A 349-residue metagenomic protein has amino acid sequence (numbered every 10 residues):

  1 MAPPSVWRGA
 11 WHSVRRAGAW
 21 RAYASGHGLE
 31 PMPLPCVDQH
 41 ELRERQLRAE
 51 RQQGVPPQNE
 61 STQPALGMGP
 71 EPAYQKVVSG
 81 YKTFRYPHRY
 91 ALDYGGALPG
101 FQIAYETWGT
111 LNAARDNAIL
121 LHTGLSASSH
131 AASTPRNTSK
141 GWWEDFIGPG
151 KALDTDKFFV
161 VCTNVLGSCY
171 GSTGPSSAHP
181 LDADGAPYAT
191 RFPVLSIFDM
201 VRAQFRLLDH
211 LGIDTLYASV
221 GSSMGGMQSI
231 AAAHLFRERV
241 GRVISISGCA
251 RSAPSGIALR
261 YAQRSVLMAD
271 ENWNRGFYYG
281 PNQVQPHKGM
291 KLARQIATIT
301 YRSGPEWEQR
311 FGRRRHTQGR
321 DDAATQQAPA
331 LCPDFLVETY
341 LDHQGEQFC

Functional and structural regions predicted by a protein language model:
M1-R15: N-terminal chloroplast transit peptides
A2, W20-L121, P135: Catalytic-loop region of hydrolases
R89-Y90, Q102-W108, W143-G148, M227 (+1 more regions): Short alpha-helical segments and helix-capping/turn motifs at coil-helix boundaries
E106, T110-D182: N-terminal cap/lid subdomain of alpha/beta-hydrolase-fold enzymes
L181-A189, Y340-H343: Short glycine/proline-rich turn/loop motifs
D184-P187, R191, F198-A218: Conserved acidic catalytic loop of the alpha/beta-hydrolase fold
T215-A258: Conserved hydrolase catalytic core segment
S247-F348: Alpha/beta-hydrolase-fold enzymes
